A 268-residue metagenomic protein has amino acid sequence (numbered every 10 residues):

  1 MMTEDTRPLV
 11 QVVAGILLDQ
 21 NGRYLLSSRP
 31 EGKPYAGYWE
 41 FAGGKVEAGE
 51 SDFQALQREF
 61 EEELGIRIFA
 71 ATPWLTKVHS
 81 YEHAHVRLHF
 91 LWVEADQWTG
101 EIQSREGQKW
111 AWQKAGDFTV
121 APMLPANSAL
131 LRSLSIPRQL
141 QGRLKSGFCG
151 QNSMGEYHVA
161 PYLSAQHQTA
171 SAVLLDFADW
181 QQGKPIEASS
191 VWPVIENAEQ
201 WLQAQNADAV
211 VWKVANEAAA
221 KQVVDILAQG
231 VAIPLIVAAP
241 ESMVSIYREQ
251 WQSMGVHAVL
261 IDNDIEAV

Functional and structural regions predicted by a protein language model:
M2-Y24, K45, T76: Conserved N-terminal beta-strand and adjoining loop/helix that marks the start of the Nudix/MutT-like hydrolase domain
Q11-V13, G22, V86-H89, Q108 (+1 more regions): Change "...and in nucleic-acid phosphodiester-cleaving endonucleases..." to "...and in nucleic-acid processing enzymes
I16, L26, L88-W92, W112: Conserved hydrophobic/aromatic beta-strand scaffold that supports enzyme active sites
R23-E62: Conserved Nudix-box catalytic region and its N-terminal flanking loop in Nudix hydrolases and closely related
R67-T76: A short coil-to-beta-strand element that immediately follows conserved catalytic motifs
K77-E101, G116, N127: Active-site-adjacent beta-strand/loop module that shapes the phosphate/pyrophosphate-binding cleft
Q103-A160, S253-L260, E266-V268: Nudix hydrolase/Nudix homology domain
C149-M154, L163-V268: Short loop-to-alpha-helix "cap/lid" segments that border enzyme active sites across diverse enzyme classes
